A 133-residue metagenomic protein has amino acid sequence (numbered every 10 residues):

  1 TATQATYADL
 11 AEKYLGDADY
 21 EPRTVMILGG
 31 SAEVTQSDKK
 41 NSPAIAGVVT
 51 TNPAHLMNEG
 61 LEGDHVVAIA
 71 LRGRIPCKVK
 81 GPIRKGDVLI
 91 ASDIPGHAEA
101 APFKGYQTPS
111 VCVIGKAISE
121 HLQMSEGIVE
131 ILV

Functional and structural regions predicted by a protein language model:
T1-V133: Extracellular receptor-binding modules and their adjoining Ser/Thr/Gly/Asp/Asn-rich linkers
